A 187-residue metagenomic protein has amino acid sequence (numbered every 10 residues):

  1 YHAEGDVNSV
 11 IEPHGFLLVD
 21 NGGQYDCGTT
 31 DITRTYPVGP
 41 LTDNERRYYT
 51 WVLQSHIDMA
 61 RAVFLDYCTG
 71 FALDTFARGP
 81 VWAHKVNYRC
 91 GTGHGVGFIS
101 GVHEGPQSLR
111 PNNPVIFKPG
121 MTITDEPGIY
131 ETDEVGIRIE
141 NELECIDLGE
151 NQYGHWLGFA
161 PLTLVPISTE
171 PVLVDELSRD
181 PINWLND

Functional and structural regions predicted by a protein language model:
Y1-D187: Active-site neighborhoods and metal-handling regions in enzymes and metal-associated proteins
